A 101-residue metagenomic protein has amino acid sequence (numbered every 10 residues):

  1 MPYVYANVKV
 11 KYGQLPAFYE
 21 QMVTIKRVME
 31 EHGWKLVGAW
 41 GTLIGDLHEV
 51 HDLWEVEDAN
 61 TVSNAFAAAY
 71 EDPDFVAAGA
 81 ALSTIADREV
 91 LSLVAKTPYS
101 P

Functional and structural regions predicted by a protein language model:
M1-Q21, E31-H32, T97-P101: Surface-exposed interaction/gating patches
P2-K9, G38-Y70: Short, well-ordered beta-strand segments in beta-rich or mixed alpha/beta enzyme and ligand-binding folds
G13, E57, I85: Residue-level signal for short amphipathic helical patches enriched in basic/charged and nearby hydrophobic residues
Q14-V37, Y70, D74: Short amphipathic alpha-helical segments
A17, T61-N64, A77: Short, solvent-exposed alpha-helical surface patches in well-structured domains
M22, F66, G79: Short, flexible helix/strand-to-coil boundary loops that buttress conserved ligand/catalytic motifs in alpha/beta
H32-H51, D74-P101: Glycine-rich beta-strand-turn "strand-cap" elements at beta-sheet edges
